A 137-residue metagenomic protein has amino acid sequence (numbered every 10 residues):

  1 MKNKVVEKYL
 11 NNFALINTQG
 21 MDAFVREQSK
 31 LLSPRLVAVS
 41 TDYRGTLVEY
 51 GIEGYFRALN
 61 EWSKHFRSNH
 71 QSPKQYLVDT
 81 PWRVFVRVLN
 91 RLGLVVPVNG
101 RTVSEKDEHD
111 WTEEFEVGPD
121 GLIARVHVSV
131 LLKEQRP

Functional and structural regions predicted by a protein language model:
M1-D22, R26-E27, G100-V103, D120-R125 (+1 more regions): Terminal "cap-and-tail" regions of soluble proteins that handle hydrophobic small molecules
K2-E7, V25-W82: A solvent-exposed, acidic/Ser-Thr-rich amphipathic alpha-helical stretch
A14-Q19, A38-D42, R91-P97: Short regulatory "switch" loops immediately downstream of catalytic or recognition motifs within protein catalytic
F56-P137: A beta-strand edge to alpha-helix "cap/lid" segment located at domain peripheries
